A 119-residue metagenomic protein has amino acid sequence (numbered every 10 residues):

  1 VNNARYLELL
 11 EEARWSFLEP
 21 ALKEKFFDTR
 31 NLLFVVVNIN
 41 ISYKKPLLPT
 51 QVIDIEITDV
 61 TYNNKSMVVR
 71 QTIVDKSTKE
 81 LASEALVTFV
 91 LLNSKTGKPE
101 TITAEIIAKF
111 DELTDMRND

Functional and structural regions predicted by a protein language model:
V1-N38, L92-D119: Hot-dog-fold acyl-thioester-processing enzymes
F17-Y62, S66-M67, A82: Hydrophobic beta-strand-centered segment that forms part of the acyl-chain substrate-binding groove
L48-P49, V60-D119: HotDog/MaoC-like acyl-thioester-processing domains
